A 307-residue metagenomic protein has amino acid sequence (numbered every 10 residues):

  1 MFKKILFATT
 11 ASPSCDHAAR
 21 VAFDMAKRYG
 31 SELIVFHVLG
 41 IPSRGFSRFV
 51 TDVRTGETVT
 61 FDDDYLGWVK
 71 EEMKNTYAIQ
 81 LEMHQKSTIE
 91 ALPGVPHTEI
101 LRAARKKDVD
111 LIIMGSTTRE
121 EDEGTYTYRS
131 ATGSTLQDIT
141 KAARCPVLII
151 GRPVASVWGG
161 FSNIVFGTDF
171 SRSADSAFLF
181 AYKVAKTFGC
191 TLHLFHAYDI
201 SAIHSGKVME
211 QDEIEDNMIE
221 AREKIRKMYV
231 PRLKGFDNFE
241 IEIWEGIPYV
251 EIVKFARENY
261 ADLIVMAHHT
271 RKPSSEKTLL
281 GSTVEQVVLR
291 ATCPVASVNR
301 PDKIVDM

Functional and structural regions predicted by a protein language model:
M1, S43, E71, N75-T118 (+3 more regions): Structural beta-alpha unit
M1-G56, S162-Q211, K234, N238 (+1 more regions): Small/aliphatic-rich secondary-structure junction motif
S12, G40, G94, R119 (+5 more regions): Residue-level marker for beta-strand->alpha-helix junctions and adjacent short loops that shape enzyme
F23, Q137, Y182, K227-V230 (+1 more regions): Active-site phosphate/pyrophosphate- and oxyanion-stabilizing loops and adjacent acidic/basic residues in soluble
R28, T98-V157, R257-M307: Gly/Ser-rich helix-loop-strand patches that form or flank binding pockets for ribonucleotide-derived cofactors
I34-F36, T88-L92, L148, F195 (+2 more regions): General small-molecule cofactor/ligand-binding pocket signal
T55-E71, Q211-A221: A short acidic, glycine-rich active-site loop that binds or catalyzes chemistry on phosphate/adenosine moieties
C190-E258, D262-L263, T278: Structured core of small recognition/catalytic domains
